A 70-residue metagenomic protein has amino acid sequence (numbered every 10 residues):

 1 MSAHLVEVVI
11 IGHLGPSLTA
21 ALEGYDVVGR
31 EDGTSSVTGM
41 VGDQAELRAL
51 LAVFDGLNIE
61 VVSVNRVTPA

Functional and structural regions predicted by a protein language model:
M1-A70: Long, contiguous binding/interaction regions
